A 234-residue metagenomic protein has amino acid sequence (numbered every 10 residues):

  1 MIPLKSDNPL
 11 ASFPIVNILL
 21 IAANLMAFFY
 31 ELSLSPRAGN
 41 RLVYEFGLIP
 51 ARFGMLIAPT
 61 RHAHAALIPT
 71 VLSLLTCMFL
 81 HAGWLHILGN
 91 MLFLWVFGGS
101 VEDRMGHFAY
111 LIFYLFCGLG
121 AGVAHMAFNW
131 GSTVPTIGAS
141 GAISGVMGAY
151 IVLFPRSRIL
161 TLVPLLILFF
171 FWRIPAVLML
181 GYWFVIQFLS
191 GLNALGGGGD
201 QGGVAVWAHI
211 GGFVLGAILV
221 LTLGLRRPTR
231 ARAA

Functional and structural regions predicted by a protein language model:
M1-A234: A detector for small-residue-rich transmembrane helices and their helix-helix packing motifs
